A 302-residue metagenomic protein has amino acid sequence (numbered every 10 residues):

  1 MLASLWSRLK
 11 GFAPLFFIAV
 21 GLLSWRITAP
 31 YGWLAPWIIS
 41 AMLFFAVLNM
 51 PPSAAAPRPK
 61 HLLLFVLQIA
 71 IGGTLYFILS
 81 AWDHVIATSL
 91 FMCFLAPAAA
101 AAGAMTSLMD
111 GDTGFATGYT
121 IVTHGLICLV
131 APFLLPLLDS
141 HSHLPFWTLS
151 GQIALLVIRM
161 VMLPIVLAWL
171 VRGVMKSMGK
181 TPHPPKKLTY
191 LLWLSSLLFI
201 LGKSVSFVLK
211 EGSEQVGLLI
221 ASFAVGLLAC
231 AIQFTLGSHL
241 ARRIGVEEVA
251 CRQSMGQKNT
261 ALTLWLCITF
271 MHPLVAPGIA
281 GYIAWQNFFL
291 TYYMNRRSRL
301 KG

Functional and structural regions predicted by a protein language model:
M1-G302: Alpha-helical transmembrane segments of multi-pass small-molecule/ion transporters
